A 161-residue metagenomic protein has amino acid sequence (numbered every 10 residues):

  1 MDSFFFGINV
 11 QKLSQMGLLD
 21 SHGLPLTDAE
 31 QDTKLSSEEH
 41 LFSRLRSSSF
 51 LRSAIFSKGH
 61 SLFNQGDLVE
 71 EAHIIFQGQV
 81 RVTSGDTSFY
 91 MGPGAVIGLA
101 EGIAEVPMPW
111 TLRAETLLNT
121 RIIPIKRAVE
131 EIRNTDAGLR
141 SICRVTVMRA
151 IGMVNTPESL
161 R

Functional and structural regions predicted by a protein language model:
M1-R161: Cytosolic regulatory regions built on CNB/CRP/Popeye-like sensor folds
